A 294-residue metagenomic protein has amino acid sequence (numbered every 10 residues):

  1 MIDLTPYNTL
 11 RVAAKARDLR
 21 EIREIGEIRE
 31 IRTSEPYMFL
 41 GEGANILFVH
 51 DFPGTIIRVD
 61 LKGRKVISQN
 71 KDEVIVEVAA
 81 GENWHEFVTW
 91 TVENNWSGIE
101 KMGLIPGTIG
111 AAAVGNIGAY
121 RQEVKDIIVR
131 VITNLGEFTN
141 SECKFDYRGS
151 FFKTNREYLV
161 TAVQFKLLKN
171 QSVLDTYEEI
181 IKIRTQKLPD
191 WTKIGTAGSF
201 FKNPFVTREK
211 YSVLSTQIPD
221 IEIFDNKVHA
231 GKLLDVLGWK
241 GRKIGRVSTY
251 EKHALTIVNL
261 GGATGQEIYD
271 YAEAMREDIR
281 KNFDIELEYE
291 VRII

Functional and structural regions predicted by a protein language model:
M1-E123, I127, V131: Anion-binding (especially nucleotide phosphate/pyrophosphate-binding) glycine-rich loop and adjoining beta-alpha core
T5-V12, I46, G136-D270, E277 (+1 more regions): Phosphate/pyrophosphate- and phosphate-bearing ligand-binding catalytic cores of soluble enzymes
V92, E273-R276: Residues within alpha-helical segments
